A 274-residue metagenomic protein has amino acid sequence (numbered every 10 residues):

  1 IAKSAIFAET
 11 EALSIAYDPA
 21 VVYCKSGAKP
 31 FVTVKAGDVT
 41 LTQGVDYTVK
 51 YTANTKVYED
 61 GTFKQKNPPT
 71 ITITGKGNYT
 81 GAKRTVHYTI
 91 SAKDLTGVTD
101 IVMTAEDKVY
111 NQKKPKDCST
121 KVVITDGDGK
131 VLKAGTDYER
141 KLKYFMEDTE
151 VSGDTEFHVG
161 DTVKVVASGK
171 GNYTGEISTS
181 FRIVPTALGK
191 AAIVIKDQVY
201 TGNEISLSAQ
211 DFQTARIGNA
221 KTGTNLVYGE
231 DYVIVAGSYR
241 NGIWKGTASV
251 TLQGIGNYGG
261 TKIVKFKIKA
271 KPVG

Functional and structural regions predicted by a protein language model:
I1-A2, R84-I90, I177-I183, K262-I268: C-terminal edge beta-strand
I1-T40, K93-K130, A187-T224, P272-G274: Solvent-exposed, low-complexity, repeat-rich "mucin-like" stalks and linkers
A5, I15, G27, A92 (+8 more regions): Compositionally biased regions
E9, Y17, Y23-G27, A53-E59 (+13 more regions): Ser/Thr/Pro/Gly-rich, low-complexity intrinsically disordered stalk/linker tracts of secreted and surface-exposed
T10, D18, G44, P68 (+11 more regions): Surface-exposed or flexible loop/turn and strand-edge residues in extracellular/cell-surface modules
P30-V32, I71, R84-V86, T120 (+5 more regions): Hydrophobic residues positioned within well-ordered beta-strands of beta-sheet architectures
V39-T80, G129-T174, A220-T261: Serine/threonine-rich, repeat-prone extracellular segments and beta-strand-based repeat modules of secreted/surface
